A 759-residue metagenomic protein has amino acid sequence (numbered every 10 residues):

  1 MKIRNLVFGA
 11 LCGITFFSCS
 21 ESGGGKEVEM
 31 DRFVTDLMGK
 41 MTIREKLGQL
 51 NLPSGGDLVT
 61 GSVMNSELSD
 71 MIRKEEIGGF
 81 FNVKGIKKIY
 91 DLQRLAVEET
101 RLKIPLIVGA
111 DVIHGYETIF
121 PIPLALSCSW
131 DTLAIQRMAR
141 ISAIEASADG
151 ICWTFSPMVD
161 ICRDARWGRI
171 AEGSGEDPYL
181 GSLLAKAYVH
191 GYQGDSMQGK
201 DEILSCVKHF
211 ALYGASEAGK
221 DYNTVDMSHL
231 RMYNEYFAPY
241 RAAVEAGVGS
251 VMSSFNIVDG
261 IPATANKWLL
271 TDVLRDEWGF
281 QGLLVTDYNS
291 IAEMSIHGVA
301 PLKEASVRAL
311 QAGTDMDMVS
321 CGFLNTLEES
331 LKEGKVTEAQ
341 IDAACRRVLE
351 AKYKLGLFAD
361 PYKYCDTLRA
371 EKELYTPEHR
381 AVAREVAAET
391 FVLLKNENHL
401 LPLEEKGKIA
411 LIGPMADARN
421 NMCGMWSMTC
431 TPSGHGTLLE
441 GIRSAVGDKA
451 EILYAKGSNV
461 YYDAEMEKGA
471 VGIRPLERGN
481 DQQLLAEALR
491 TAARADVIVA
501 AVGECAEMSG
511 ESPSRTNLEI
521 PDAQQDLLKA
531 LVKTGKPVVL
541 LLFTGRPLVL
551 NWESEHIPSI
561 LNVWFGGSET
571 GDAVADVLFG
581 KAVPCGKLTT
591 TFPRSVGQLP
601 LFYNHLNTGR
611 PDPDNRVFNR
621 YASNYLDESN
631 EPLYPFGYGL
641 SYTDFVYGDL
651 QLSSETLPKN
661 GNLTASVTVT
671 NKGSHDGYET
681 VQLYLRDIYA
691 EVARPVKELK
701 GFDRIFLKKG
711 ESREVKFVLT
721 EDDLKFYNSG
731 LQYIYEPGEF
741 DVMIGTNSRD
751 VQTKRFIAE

Functional and structural regions predicted by a protein language model:
M1-E27: Bacterial Sec-dependent N-terminal signal peptides
S18-N728, I734-S748, K754-E759: Glycoside hydrolase catalytic-domain context in secreted enzymes
